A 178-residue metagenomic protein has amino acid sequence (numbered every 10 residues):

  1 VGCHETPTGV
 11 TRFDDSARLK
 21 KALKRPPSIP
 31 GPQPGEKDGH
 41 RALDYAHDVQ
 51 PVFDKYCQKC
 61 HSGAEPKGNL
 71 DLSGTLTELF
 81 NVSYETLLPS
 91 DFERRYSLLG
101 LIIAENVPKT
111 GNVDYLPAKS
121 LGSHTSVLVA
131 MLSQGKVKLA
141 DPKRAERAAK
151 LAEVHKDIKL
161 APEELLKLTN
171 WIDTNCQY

Functional and structural regions predicted by a protein language model:
V1-Y178: Aromatic- and Gly/Pro-enriched helix-to-coil junctions and flexible linker segments
